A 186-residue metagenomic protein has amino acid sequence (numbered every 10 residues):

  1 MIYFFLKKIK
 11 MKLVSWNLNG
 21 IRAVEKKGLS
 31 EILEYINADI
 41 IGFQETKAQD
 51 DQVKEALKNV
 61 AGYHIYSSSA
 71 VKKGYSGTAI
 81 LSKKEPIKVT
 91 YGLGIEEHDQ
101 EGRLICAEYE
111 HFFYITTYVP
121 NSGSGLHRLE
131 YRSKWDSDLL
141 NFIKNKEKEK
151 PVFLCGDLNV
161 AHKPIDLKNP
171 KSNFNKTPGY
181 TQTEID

Functional and structural regions predicted by a protein language model:
I2-N59, H64, A70, Y75-S76 (+1 more regions): N-terminal, active-site-proximal structural segment of metallo-dependent hydrolase catalytic domains
M11-N19, H111-G123, C155: Active-site-proximal beta-strand elements of phosphoester/diester hydrolases
I21-E25, D99, Y131-L139, Y180-T183: Soluble or luminal CAZymes and related metallo-dependent hydrolases
R22, D50-Q52, G74-Y75, G123-L126 (+1 more regions): Short catalytic/ligand-binding loop motif for oxyanion handling, primarily in non-cytosolic enzymes, centered on
S30-E34, R103-E110, D138-K150: Short amphipathic alpha-helices and their capping/turn segments at secondary-structure boundaries
I40, A61-H64, W135-D186: Metal-dependent phosphoesterases centered on the DNase I-like endonuclease/exonuclease/phosphatase
T46-K47, Q52-S122: Structured beta-strand-rich core segments of catalytic domains in phosphoester-bond hydrolases
G94-I95, V119-D136, K171-K176: Surface-exposed cleft-lining segments at the edges of enzyme active sites
